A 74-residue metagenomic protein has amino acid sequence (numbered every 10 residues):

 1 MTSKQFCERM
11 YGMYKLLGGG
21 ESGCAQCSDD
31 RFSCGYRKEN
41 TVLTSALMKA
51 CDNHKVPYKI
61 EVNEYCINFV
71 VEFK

Functional and structural regions predicted by a protein language model:
M1-Q5, E72-K74: Short intrinsically disordered terminal tails
S3-R9, T44: Short amphipathic alpha-helical segments that mediate assembly, nucleic-acid/protein binding, or membrane association
C7-L17: Short terminal alpha-helical segments
K15-V70: Acidic, low-complexity, intrinsically disordered interaction modules
